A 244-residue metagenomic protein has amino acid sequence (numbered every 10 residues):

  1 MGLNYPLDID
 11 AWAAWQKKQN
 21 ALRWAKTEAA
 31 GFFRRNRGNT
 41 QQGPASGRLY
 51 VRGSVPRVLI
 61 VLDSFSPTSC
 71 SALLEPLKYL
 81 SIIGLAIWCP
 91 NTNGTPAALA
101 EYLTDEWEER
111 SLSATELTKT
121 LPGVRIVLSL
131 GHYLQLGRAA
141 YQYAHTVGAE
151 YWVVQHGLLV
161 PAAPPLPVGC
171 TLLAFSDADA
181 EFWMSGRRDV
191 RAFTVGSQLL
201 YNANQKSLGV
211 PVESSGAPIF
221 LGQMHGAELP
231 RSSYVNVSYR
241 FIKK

Functional and structural regions predicted by a protein language model:
M1-L22, E28-Q198: Active-site and donor-binding regions of nucleotide-sugar-utilizing enzymes
C70-Y79, T194-K244: Conserved catalytic-core segment of nucleotide-activated headgroup transferases in glycan assembly
